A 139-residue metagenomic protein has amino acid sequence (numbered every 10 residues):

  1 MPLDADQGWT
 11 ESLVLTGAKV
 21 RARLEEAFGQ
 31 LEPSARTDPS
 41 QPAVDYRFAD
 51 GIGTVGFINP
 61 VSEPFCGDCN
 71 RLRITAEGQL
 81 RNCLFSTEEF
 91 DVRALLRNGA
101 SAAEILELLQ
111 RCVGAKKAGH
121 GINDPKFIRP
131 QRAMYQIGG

Functional and structural regions predicted by a protein language model:
M1-T54, P60, A94: Radical SAM enzyme [4Fe-4S]-AdoMet core and its adjacent flexible, acidic and glycine-rich loops/tails across
V55-F57, N82-C83: Short capping micro-motif at the N-terminus of alpha-helices
E63-G139: Radical SAM enzyme core and accessory elements
